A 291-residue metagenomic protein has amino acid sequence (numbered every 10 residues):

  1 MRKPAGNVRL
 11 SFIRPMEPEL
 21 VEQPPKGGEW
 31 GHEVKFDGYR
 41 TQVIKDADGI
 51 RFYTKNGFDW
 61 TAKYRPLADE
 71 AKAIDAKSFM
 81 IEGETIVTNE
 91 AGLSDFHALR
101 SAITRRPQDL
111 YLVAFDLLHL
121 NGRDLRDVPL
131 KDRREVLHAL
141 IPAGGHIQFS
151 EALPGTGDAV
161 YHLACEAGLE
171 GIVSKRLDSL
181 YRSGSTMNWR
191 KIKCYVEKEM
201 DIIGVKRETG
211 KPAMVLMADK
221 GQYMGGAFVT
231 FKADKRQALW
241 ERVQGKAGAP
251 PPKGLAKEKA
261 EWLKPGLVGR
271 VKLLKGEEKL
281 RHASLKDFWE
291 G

Functional and structural regions predicted by a protein language model:
M1-G291: Catalytic cores of nucleic-acid ligases and guanylyltransferases
